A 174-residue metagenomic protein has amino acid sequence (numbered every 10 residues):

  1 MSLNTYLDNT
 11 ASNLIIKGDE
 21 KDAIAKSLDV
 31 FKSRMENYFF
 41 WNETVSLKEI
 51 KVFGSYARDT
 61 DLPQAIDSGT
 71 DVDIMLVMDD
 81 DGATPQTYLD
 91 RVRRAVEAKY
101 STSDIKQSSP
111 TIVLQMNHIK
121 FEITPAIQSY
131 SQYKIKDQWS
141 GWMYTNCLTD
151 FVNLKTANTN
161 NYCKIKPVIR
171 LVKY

Functional and structural regions predicted by a protein language model:
M1-A57, D61-G69, D81-T87: N-terminal regions immediately upstream of nucleotidyltransferase
T5, T10, T44, T60 (+8 more regions): Residue-identity detector for threonine
N13, T60-P63, A95, Q107 (+1 more regions): Residue-level detector of solvent-exposed, low-hydrophobicity positions
D22-S27, K51, D67-S131: Histidine/cysteine- and/or acidic
L28, K32, E36, L89-E97 (+2 more regions): Generic solvent-exposed, charged/amphipathic alpha-helical segments that serve as macromolecular interface scaffolds
K32, Q107-Y174: Catalytic cores of NTP-dependent nucleotidyl/adenyl transfer enzymes across multiple folds
